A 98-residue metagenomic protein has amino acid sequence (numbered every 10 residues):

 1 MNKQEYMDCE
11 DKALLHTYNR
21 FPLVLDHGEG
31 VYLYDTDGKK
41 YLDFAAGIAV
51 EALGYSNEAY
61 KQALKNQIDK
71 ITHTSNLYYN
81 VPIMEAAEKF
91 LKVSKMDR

Functional and structural regions predicted by a protein language model:
M1-E29, L77, K89: Active-site-adjacent loop/helix segments that line or gate small-molecule/cofactor pockets in enzymes
Q4-E5, D35-T36, K61-Q62: Short, flexible segments with low predicted structural confidence
K12-L15, D35, T72-H73: Generic detection of intrinsically disordered/low-complexity segments and helix-coil linkers/edges
L23-D43: Active-site and channel-lining beta-strand-loop segments that bind or position nucleotide-derived/phosphorylated
K40-R98: Glycine-rich loop-to-alpha-helix module at the N-terminal edge of alpha/beta enzyme cores
